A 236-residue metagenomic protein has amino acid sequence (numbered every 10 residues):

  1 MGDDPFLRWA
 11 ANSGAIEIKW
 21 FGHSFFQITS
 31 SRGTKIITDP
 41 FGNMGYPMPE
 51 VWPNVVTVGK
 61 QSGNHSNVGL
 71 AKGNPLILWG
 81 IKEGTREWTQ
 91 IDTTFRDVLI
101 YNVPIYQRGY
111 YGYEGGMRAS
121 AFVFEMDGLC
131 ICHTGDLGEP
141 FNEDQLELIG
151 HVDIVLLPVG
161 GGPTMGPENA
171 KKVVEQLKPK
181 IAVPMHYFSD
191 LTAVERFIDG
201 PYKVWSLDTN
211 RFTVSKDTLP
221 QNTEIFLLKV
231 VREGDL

Functional and structural regions predicted by a protein language model:
M1-V55, S62-G63, W79-G150, G162-M165 (+1 more regions): Core dinuclear metal-dependent hydrolase active-site scaffold
M48-V51, L70-N74, L148-G150, V173-K178: Short, conserved loop/helix-junction motifs that constitute active-site signature segments in enzyme catalytic cores
P53, D153-L157, G161, A170-Y187: Proline-aspartate-enriched helix->loop->beta-strand connector
N54-V55, G59-A71, H186: Histidine-centered divalent metal-coordination motifs
N67-K72, A193-F197: Metal-dependent catalytic neighborhoods of phosphoester/phosphodiester hydrolases
H151, N169-K172, T192, R196: Extracytoplasmic/secreted proteins, especially bacterial periplasmic and envelope-associated proteins
L177-L236: Accessory terminal helices/loops
